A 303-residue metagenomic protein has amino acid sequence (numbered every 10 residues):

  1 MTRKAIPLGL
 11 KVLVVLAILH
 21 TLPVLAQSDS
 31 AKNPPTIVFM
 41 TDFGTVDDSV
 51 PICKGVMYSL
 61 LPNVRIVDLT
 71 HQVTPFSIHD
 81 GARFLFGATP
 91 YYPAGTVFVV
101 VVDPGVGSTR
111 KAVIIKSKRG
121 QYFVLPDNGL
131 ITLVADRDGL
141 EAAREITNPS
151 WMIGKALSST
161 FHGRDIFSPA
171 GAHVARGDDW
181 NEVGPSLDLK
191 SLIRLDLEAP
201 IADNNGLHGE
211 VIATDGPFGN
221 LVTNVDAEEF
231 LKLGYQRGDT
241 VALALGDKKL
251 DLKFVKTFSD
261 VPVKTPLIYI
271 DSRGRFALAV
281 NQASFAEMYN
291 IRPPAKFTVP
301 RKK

Functional and structural regions predicted by a protein language model:
M1-L8: N-terminal secretory signal peptides that target proteins for export/translocation
G9-P23: Bacterial N-terminal signal peptides
V24-S28: Boundary at the C-terminal end of the N-terminal hydrophobic targeting segment
P34-T36, D48, L60-I66, F76-R83 (+2 more regions): Active-site histidine-anchored catalytic micro-motif
V38-T45: N-terminal signal-anchor module of multipass membrane proteins
S49-M57: Short, solvent-exposed amphipathic alpha-helices that sit in or adjacent to ligand/effector-binding or catalytic
A156-V225, E229, L233-Y235: Anionic-ligand-binding alpha/beta catalytic cores of soluble enzymes and soluble regulatory domains that recognize
V222-M288: A conserved acidic, glycine/proline-rich C-terminal tail/linker
